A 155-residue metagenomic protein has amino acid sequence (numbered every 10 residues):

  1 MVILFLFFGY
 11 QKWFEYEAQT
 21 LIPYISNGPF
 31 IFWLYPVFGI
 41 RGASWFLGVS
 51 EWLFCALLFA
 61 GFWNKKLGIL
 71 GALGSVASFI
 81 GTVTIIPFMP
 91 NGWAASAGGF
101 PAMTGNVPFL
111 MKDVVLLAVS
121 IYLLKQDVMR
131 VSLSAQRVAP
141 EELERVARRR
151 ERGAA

Functional and structural regions predicted by a protein language model:
M1-A155: Membrane-interface extramembranous regions
